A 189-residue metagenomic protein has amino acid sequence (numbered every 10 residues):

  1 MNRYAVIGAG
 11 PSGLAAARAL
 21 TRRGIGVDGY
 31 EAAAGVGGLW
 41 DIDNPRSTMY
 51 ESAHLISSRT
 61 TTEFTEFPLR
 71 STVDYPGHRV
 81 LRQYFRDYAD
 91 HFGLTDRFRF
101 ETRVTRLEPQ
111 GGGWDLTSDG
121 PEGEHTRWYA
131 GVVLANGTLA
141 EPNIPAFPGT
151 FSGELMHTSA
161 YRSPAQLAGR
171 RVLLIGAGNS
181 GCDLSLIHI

Functional and structural regions predicted by a protein language model:
M1-S12, R171-I175: Beta1/beta-strand and adjacent pyrophosphate-binding region of the FAD-binding site in flavoprotein oxidoreductases
I7, R127-L139, L173-I175: Short hydrophobic core segments
G13, G181: N-terminal Rossmann-fold NAD(P) dinucleotide-binding loop
T21-N44: Glycine-rich FAD pyrophosphate-binding loop
L39-Q83: Glycine-rich active-site loop/strand segments that organize a redox cofactor
D74-G131: Feature captures the FAD/FMN-dependent oxidoreductase FAD-binding
N136-A160: Glycine-rich beta-alpha-beta "Rossmann" dinucleotide-binding loop(s) and their flanking helix/strand
I187-I189: Conserved small/polar residues in nucleotide/adenosyl-binding loops
